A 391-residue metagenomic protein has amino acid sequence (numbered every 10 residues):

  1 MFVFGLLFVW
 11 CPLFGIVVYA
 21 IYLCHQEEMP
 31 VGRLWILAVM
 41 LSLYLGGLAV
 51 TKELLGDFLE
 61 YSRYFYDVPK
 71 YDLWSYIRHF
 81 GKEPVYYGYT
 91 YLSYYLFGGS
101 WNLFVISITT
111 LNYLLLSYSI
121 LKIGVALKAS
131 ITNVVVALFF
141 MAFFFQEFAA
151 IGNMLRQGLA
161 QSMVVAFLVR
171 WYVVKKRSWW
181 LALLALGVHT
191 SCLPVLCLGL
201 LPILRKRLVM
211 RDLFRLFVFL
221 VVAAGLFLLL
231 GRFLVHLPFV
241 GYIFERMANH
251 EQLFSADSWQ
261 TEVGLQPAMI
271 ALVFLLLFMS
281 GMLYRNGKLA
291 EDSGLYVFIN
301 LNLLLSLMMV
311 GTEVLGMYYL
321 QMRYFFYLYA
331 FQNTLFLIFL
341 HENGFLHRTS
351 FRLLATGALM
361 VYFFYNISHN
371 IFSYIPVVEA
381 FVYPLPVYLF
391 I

Functional and structural regions predicted by a protein language model:
P30-L37, L213-F214, L289-N302, H347-T356: Membrane-interfacial loop-to-transmembrane alpha-helix junctions, especially the N-terminal start
G32, I120-F143: Transmembrane-helix signature of polytopic, membrane-embedded enzymes that assemble or transfer cell-envelope glycans
L54, F58-S62, V68-Y71, L196-F326 (+1 more regions): Alpha-helical transmembrane segments and terminal signal-anchor/GPI-anchor hydrophobic tails, characterized by long
L59-F65, Y76-G99: Short hydrophobic/aromatic helix or loop-helix immediately within or flanking a transmembrane segment in polytopic
S107-L127: Transmembrane-helix motifs of polytopic, lipid-linked glycan transferases
T132-G152, G158-V165: Membrane-embedded helix bundles of polyisoprenyl
V164-R177: Membrane-interface transmembrane helices that cradle and orient dolichyl/undecaprenyl
R177-L201: Membrane-interface alpha helices of multi-pass inner-membrane proteins
